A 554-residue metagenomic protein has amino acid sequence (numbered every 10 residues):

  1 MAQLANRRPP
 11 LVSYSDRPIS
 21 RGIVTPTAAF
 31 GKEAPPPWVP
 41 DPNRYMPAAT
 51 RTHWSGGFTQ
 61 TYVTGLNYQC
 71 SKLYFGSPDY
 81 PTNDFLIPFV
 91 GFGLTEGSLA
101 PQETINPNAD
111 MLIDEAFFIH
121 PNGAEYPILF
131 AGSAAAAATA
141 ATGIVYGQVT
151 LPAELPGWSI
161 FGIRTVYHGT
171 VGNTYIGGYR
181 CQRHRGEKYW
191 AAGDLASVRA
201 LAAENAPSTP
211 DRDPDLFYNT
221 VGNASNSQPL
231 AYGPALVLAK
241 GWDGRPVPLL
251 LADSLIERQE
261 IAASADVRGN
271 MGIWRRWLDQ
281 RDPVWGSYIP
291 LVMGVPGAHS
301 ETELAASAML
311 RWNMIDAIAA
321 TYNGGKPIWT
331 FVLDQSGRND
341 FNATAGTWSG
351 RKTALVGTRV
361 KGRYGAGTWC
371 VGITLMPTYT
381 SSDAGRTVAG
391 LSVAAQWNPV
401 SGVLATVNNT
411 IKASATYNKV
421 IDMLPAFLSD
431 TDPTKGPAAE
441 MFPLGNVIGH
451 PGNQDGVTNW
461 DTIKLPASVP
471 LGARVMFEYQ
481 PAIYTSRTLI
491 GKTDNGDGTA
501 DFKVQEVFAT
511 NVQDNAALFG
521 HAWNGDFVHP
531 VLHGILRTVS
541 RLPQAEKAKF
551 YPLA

Functional and structural regions predicted by a protein language model:
Q3-L251, I256-S264, R474, A482 (+3 more regions): N-terminal secretory targeting modules
A140-G147, S227-P229, P234-V237, G241 (+5 more regions): Conserved SGNH/GDSL esterase-like catalytic core that processes O-acyl groups on lipids and polysaccharides
T165, S336, T374-L375: A cross-domain feature marking catalytic cores of carbohydrate-active enzymes and several ubiquitous metabolic/repair
L249, L291, V371, K419-I421: Hydrophobic/aromatic beta-strand patches that form the interior of the parallel beta-sheet core in alpha/beta enzyme
Y364-C370: A short helix->loop->beta-strand "cap" motif at the edges of active sites that frequently abuts
T380-D430: Substrate-gating cap/lid alpha-helix
D432-G445, D526: Mobile gating loops/cap/lid regions near enzyme active sites that modulate substrate access
A439-D514: Autoprocessing Asn-cyclization modules and mimics
